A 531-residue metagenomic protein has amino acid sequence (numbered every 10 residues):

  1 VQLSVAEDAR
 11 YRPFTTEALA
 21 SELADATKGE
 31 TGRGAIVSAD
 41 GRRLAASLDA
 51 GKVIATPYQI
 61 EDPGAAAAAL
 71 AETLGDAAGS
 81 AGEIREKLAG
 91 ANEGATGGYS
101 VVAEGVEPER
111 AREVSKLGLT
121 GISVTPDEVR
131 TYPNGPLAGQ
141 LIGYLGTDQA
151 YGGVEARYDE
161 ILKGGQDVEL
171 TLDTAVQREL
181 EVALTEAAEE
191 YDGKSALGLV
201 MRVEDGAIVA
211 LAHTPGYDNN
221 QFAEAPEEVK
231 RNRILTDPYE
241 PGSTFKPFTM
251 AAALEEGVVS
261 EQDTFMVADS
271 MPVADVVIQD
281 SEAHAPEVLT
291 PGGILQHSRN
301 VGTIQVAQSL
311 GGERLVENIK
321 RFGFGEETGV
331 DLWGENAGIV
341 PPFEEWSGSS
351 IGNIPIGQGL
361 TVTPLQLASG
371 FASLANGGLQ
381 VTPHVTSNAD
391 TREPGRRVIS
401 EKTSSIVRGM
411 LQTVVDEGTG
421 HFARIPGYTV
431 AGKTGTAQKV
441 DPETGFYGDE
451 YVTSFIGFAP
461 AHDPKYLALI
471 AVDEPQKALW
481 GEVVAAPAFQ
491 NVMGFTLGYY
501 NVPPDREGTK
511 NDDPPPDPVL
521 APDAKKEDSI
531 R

Functional and structural regions predicted by a protein language model:
V1-F222, E313-G323, A471-D473, A478-K510 (+1 more regions): Periplasmic/cell-envelope proteins involved in peptidoglycan metabolism and beta-lactam response
G198, R202-S243, F248-E474, G481 (+2 more regions): Beta-lactam-recognizing serine transpeptidase/beta-lactamase-like catalytic domain environment
P514-P515: A short, charged, Gly/Pro-tolerant segment at domain boundaries
